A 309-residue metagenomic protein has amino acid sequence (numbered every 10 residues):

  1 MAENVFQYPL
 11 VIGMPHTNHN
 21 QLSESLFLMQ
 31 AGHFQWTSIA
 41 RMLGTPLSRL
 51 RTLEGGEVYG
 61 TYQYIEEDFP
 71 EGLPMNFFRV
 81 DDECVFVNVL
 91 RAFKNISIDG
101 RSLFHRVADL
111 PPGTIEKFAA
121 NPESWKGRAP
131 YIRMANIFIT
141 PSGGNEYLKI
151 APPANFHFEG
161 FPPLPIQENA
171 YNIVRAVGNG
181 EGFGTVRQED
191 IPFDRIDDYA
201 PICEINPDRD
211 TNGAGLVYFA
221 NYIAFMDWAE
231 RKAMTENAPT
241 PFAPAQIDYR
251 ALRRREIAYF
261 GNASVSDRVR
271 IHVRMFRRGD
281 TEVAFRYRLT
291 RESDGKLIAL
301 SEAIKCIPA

Functional and structural regions predicted by a protein language model:
M1-F34, I96, E123-A220: Non-catalytic linker/capping segments at the edges of enzyme domains
M1-V87, F93, M226-M234, A238-D248 (+1 more regions): Hydrophobic, proline/glycine-rich low-complexity stretches
G13-N20, N221, I247, A251 (+1 more regions): Extended, charged low-complexity segments that frequently continue into or abut oligomerization scaffolds
P46-G55, E116-K126, T185-F193, A238-A245: Intrinsically disordered, low-complexity boundary segments flanking structured domains
M75-G178, A263-V265, M275-A309: HotDog/MaoC-like acyl-thioester-processing domains
R187-P201, P207-V265, R278-T281: Acidic/His-leaning functional-site neighborhoods
V269-V273: Functionalized membrane-embedded alpha-helices
